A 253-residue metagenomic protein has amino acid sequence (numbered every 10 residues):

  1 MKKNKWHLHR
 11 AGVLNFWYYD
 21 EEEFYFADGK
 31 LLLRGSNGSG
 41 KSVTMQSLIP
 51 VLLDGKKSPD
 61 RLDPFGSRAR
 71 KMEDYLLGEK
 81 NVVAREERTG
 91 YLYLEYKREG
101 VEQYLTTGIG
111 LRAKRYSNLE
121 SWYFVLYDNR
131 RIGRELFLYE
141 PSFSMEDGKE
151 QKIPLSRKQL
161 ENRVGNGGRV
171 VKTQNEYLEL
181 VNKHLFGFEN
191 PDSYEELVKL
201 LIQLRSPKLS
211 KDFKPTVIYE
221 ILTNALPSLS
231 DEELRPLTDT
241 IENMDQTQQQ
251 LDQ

Functional and structural regions predicted by a protein language model:
M1-L160, P191-D192, L200, I221 (+1 more regions): Extreme N-terminal "head/tail" segments of very large remodeling/mechanoenzyme assemblies
K149-Q253: Extended, Lys/Glu-rich alpha-helical coiled-coil stalks
